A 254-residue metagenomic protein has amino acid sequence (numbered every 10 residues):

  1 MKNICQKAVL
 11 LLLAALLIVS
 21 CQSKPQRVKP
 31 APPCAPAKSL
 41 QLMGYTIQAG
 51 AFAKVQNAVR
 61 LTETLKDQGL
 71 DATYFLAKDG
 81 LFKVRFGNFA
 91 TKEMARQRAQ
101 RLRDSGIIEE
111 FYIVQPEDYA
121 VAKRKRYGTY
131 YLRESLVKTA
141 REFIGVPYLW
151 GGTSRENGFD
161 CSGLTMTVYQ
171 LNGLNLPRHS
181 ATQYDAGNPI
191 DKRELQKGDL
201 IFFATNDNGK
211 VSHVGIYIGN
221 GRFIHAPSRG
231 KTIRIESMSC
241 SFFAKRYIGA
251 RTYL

Functional and structural regions predicted by a protein language model:
K2-L149, S154-K197, N208-V211, G219 (+1 more regions): Acidic/polar low-complexity segments and flexible, solvent-exposed patches
G215: Flexible loop/N-cap segments at domain edges
